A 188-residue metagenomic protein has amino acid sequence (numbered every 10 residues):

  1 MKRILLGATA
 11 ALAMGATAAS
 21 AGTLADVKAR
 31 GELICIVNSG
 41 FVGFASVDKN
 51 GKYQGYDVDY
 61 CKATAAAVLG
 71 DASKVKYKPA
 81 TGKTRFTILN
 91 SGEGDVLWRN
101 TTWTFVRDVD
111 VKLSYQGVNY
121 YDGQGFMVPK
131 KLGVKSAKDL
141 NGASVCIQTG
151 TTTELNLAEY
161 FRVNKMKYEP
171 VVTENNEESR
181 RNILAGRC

Functional and structural regions predicted by a protein language model:
G7-A16: Bacterial N-terminal signal peptides
T17-A21: Sec/Tat signal peptide C-region and signal peptidase I cleavage site
E32-Y56: Short glycine-rich His-centered loop
L33-I34, G70-S73, N90-R99, A143-C146 (+1 more regions): Alpha-to-beta junction loops
S39-G40, T102-W103, P129-G133, V145-T153: Short coil/turn segments
K49-N50, K62-S73, Y115, T153-V172: Ligand-binding cleft/hinge of the Venus flytrap
K62, A66, K74-D139: Acidic, polar ligand-binding/catalytic clefts
S73-T81, I147, M166-N176: Short beta-strand-to-loop elements that line the ligand-binding cleft of bilobed periplasmic-binding protein-like
